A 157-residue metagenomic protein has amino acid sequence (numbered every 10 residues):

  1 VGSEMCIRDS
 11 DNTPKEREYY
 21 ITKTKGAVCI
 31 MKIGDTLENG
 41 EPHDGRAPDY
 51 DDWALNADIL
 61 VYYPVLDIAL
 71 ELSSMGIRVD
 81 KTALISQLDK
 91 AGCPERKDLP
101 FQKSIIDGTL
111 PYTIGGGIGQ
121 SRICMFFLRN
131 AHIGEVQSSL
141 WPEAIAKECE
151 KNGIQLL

Functional and structural regions predicted by a protein language model:
G2-I7: Short, small-residue-biased leader/transition segments that mark boundaries at the very start of proteins
S10-D80, D98, I123: Positively charged, Gly/Ser-enriched RNA/tRNA-binding surfaces
I33, M75, I106, F127-I133 (+1 more regions): Active-/binding-site microenvironments in catalytic and ligand-binding cores
P64-V65, I105-I106, G116-I118: A structural signal for short secondary-structure junctions
S73, D80-G92: Glycine-rich, pocket-lining loop/helix-strand segments that form or immediately flank
L88-G108, Y112: Helix-hairpin-helix/helix-loop-helix acidic hairpins
Y112-R129: Conserved phosphate/anionic-ligand binding catalytic regions in large, soluble enzymes, centered on
E135-L157: Short, conserved aromatic-histidine micro-motifs
